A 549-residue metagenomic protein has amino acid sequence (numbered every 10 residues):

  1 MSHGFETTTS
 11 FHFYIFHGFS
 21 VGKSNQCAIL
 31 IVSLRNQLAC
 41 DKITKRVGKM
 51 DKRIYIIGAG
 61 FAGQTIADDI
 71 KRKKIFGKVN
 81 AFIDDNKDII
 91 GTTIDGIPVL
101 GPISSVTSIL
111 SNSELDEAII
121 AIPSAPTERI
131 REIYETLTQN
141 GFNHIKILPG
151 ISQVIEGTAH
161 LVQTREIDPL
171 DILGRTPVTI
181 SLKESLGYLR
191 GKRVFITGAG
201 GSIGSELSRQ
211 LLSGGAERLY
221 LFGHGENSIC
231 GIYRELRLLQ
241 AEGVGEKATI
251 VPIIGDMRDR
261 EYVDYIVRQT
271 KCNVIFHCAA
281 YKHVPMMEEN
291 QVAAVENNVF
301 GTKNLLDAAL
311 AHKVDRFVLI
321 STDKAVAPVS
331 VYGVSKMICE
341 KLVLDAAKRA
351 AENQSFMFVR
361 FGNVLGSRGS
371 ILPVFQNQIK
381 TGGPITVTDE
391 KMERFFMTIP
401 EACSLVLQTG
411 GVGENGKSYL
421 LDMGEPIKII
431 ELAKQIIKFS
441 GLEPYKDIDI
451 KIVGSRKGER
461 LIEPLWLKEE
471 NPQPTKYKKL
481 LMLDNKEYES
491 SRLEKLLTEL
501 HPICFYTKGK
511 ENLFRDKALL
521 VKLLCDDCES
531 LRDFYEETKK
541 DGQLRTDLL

Functional and structural regions predicted by a protein language model:
T44-N143, N227-G231, A248-V251, G255: A solvent-exposed beta-alpha-beta segment
I54, T179, E184-Y188, D345-N363 (+1 more regions): Strand-loop microenvironment adjacent to phosphate/nucleotide-handling motifs in alpha/beta enzyme folds
L110, E114-L115, A216, V267 (+3 more regions): Proline-aspartate-enriched helix->loop->beta-strand connector
R131-L148, R218-G225, R268-Q269, E289-R316: NAD(P)-cofactor binding segment of oxidoreductase domains
R131-R193, L310: Flexible, Lys/Arg-rich cytosolic regulatory linkers and terminal tails that connect or flank
V154-V162, H277, Y281-V284, E288-M337 (+1 more regions): Conserved Rossmann-fold NAD(P)-dependent oxidoreductase catalytic core, especially the SDR/UDP-sugar
V194-Q210: N-terminal Rossmann NAD(P)H-binding glycine-rich loop of SDR-like oxidoreductase domains
I254-K271: Conserved Rossmann-fold cofactor-binding substructure of NAD(P)-dependent oxidoreductases
